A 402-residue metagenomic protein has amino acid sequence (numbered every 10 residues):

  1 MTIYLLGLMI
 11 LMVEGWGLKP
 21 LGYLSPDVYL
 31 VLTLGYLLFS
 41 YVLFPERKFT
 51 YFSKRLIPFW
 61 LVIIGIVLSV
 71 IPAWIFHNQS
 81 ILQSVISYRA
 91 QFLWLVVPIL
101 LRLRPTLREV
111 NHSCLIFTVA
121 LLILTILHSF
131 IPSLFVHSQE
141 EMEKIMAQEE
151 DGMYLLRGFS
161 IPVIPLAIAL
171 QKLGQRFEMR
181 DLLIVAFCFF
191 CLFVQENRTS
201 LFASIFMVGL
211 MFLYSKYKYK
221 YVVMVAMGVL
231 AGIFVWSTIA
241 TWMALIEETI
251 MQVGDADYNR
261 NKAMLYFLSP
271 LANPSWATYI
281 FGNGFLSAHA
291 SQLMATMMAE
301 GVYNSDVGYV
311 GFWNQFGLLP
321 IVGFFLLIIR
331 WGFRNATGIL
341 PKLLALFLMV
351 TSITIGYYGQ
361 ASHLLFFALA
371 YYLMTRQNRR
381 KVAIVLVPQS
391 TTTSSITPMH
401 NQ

Functional and structural regions predicted by a protein language model:
M1-T249, A290-L293, M297-L386: Hydrophobic transmembrane helix bundles of membrane-integrated enzymes that assemble and modify cell-envelope
Y219, N259, L271, Q377-R380 (+1 more regions): Generic cytosolic/nucleocytoplasmic N-terminal low-complexity/intrinsically disordered segments
M251-D255, T391: Intrinsic disorder/low-complexity segments in short proteins, especially the signal peptide and propeptide regions
G254-F316: Long extracytoplasmic/lumenal interhelical loops at the membrane interface of multi-pass membrane proteins
R380-Q402: Short, intrinsically disordered terminal tails adjacent to the first/last structured region
